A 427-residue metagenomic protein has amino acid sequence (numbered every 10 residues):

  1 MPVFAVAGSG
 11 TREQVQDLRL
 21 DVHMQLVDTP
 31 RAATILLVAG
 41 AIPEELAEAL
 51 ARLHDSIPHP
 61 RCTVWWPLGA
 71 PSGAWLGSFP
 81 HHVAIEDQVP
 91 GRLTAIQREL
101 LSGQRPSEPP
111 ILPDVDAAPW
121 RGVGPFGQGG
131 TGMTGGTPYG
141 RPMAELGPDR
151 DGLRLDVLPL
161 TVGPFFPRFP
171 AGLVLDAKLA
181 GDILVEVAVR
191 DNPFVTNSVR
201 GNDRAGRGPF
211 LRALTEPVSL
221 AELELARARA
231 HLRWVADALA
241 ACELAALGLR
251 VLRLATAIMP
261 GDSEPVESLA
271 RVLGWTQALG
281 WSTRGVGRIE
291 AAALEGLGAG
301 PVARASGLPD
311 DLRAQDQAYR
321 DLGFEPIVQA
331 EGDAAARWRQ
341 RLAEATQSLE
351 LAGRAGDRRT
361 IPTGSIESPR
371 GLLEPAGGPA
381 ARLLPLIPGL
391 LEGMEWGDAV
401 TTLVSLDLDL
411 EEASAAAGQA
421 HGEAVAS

Functional and structural regions predicted by a protein language model:
M1-A118, A345: Iron-sulfur-associated redox domains of electron-transfer enzymes in respiratory and anaerobic energy metabolism
E86-L93, Q97-S427: Metal/cofactor-centered catalytic core regions of large enzymes
